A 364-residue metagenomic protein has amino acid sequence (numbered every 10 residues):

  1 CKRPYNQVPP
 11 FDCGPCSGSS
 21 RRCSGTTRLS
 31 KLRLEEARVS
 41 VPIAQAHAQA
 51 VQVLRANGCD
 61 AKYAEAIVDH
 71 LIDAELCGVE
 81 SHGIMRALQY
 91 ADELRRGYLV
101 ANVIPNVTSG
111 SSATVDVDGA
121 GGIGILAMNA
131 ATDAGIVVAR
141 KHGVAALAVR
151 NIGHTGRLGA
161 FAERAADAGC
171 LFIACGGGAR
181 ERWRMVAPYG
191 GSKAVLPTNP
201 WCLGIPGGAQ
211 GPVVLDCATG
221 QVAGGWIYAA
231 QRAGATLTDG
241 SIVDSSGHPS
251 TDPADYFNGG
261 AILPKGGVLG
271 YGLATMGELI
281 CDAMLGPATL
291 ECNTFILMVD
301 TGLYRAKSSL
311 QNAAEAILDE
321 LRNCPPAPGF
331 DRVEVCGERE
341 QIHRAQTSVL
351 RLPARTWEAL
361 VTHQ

Functional and structural regions predicted by a protein language model:
C1, C13-C16, C23: Cysteine-centered motifs
Y5-N6, D12: Intrinsic-disorder-associated, low-complexity terminal segments enriched in Asp/Asn/His/Tyr and depleted of Lys/Arg
S40-V41, A46-Q49, A288-Q364: Catalytic-core signal marking the mid-to-C-terminal active-site face
G83-I136: Active-site cofactor/substrate anionic-group-binding motifs, chiefly glycine- and Lys/Arg-rich phosphate-binding loops
V115-G208: A generic, well-ordered mixed alpha/beta core segment in the N-terminal half of proteins
E181-A254: Phosphate/diphosphate-binding glycine-rich loops and adjacent basic-rich segments that engage nucleotide
G225, Q231-A288: Secondary-shell segments that build the walls of catalytic and ion/ligand-binding clefts
